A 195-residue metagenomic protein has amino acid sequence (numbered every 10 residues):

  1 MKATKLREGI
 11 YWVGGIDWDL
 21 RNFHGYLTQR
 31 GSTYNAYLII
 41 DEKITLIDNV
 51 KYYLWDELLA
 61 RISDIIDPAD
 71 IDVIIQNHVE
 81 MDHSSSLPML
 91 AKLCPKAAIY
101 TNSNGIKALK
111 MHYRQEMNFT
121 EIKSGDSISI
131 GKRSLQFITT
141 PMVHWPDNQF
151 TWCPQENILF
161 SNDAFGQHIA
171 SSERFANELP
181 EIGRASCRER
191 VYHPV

Functional and structural regions predicted by a protein language model:
A3-S63, F150-S161: Conserved beta-strand hairpin/beta-sheet module of binuclear metal-dependent hydrolase folds, prominently
T4-E8, Y100-N148: Metallo-beta-lactamase
E42, Y53-Y100: Active-site metal-binding motif and surrounding structural segment of the metallo-beta-lactamase
T45-D48, V73-Q76, Q136-F137: Short catalytic-loop micro-motif centered on adjacent basic/acidic residues
K51, S134-R190: Metallo-beta-lactamase
L54, V79-S84, I106-L109, H144-W145 (+1 more regions): Active-site environment of divalent metal-dependent phosphoester hydrolases
P194-V195: Short helix-coil boundary/hinge micro-motifs
